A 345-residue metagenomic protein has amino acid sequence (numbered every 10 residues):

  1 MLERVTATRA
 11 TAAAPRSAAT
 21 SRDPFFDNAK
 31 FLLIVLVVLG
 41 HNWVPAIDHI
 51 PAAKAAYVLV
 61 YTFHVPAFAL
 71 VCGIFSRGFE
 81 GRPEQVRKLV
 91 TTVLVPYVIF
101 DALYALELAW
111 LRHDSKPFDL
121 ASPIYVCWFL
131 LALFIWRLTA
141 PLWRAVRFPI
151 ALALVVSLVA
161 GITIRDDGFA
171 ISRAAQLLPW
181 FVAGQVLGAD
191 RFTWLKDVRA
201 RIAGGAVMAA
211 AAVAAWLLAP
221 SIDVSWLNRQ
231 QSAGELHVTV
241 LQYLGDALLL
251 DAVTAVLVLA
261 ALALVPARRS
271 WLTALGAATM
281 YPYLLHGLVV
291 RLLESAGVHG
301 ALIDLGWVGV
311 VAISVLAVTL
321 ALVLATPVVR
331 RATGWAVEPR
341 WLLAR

Functional and structural regions predicted by a protein language model:
L2-R345: Alpha-helical transmembrane segments and their immediate juxtamembrane cytosolic regions
